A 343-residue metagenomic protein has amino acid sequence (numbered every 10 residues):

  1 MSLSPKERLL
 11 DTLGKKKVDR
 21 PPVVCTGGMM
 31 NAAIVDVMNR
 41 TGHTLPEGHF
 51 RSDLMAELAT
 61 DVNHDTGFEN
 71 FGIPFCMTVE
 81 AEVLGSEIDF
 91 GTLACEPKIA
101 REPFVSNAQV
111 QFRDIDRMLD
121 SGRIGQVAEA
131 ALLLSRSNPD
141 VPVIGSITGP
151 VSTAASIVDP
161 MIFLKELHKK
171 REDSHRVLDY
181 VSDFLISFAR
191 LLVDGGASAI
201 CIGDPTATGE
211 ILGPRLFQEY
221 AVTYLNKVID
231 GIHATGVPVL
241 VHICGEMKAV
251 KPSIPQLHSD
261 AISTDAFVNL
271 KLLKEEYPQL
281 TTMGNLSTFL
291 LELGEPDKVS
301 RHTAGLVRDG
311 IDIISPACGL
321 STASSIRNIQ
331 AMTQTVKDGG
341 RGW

Functional and structural regions predicted by a protein language model:
M1-A33, E69, A94-A100, D116-W343: Active-site loop segments of alpha/beta catalytic cores
M30, D36-D65: Active-site-flanking structural segment that lines cofactor/substrate pockets
V35-V37, L84-S86, S156-V158: Short aromatic-enriched loop/helix-cap "lid" or pocket-rim segments at secondary-structure transitions that line
V37-H49, V110-D120, I254-P255, T288: Short, basic, glycine/proline-bearing loop/turn elements
N39, V62-H64, F68-M77, E82: Active-site loop/lid in soluble adenylation, ligation, and acyl-transfer enzymes
H49-F50, F75, C244: Active-site nucleophile and cofactor-binding loops and adjacent substrate-binding regions of central metabolic enzymes
M55, A59, E80, A108 (+2 more regions): Generic hydrophobic, aliphatic-rich segments that mediate packing or membrane embedding
I73-R117, D140: A contiguous, low-structure linker/loop signature
